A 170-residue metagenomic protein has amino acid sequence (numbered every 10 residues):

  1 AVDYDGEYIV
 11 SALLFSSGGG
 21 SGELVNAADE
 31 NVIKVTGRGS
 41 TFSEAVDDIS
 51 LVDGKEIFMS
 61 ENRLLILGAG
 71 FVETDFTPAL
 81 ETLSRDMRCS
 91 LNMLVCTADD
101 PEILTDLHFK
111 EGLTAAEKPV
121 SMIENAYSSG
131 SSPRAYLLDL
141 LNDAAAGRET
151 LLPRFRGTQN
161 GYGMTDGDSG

Functional and structural regions predicted by a protein language model:
A1-G170: Membrane-proximal alpha-helical signals and transmembrane carboxylates
